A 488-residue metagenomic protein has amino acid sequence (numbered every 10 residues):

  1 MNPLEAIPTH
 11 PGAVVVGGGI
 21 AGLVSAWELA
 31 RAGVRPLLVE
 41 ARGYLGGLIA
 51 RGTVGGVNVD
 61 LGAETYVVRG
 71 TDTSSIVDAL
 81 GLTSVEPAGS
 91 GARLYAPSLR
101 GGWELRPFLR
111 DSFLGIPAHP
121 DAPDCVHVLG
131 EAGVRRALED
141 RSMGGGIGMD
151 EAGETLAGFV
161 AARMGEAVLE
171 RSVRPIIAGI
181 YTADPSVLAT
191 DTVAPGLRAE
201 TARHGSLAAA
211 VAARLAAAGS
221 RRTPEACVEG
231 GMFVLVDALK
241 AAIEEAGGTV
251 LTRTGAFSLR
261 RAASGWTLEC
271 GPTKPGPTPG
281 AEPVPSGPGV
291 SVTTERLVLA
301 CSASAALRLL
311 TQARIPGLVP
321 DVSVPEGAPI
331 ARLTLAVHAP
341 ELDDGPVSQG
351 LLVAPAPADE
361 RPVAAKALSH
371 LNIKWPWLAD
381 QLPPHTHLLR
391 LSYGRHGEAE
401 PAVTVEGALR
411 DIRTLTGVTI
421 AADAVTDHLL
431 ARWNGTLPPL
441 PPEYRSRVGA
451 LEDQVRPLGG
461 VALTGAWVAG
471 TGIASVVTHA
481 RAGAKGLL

Functional and structural regions predicted by a protein language model:
N2, A32, F257-L389, G394-A402: Mid-domain catalytic core of redox enzymes that form a hydrophobic substrate pocket/lid adjacent to a catalytic redox
N2-I7, L109-S112, A367-L488: Conserved flavin/dinucleotide-binding core of flavoenzymes
P8-L38, L488: N-terminal Rossmann-like FAD-binding beta1-loop-alpha1 element of flavoenzymes
A21, Y44, S304: Conserved Rossmann-like nucleotide-cofactor binding loop
A30-V54: Glycine-rich FAD pyrophosphate-binding loop
G55-M143: Dinucleotide-binding Rossmann-like beta1-alpha1 core, especially the glycine-rich loop that anchors the ADP
R69, A162-R163, A300-C301: Short, well-ordered coil/turn residues at beta-beta hairpins and beta-strand->alpha-helix junctions within
L138-F257, G276, G280: Active-site/ligand-binding neighborhood in enzyme catalytic cores
